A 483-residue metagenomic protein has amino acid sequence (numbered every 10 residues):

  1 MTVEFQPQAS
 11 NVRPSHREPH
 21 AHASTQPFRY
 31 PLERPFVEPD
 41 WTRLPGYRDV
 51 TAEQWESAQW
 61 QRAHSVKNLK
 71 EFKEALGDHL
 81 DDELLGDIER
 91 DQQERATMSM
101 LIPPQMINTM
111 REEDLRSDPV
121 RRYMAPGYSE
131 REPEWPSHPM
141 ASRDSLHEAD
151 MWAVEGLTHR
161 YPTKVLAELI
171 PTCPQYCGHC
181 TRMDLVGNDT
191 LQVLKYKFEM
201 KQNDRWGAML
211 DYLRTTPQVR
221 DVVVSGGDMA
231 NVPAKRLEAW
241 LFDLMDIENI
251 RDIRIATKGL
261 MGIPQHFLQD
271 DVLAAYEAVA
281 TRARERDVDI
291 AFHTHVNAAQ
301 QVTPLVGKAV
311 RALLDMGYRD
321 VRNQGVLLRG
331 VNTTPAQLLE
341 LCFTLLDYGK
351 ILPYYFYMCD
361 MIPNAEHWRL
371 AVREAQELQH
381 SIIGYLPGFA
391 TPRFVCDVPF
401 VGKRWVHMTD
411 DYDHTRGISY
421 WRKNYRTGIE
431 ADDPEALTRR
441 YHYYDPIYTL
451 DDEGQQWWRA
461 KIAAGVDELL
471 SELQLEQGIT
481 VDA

Functional and structural regions predicted by a protein language model:
T2-H159: Flexible, acidic/Gly-rich N-terminal and inter-domain linker regions that tether and position cofactor-handling modules
T2-R17, A21-A23, A375-A483: C-terminal accessory extensions appended to soluble enzyme cores
S99-I102, D150-M183: N-terminal pre-triad scaffold of radical SAM enzymes
M106, C173, C177, I255 (+1 more regions): Conserved, mostly hydrophobic/aromatic
C177-H179, N188, E430-A431: Short helix/loop capping segments that flank catalytic or ligand/cofactor-binding pockets
R182-Q192: Iron-sulfur (Fe-S) cluster-binding segments and ferredoxin-like electron-carrier domains, especially [2Fe-2S]
V193-K201: Short cysteine/histidine-rich metal-coordination sites, predominantly Zn2+-binding motifs
N203-P217, D221, G227-L386: Conserved AdoMet/S-adenosylmethionine-binding subsite of the radical SAM
